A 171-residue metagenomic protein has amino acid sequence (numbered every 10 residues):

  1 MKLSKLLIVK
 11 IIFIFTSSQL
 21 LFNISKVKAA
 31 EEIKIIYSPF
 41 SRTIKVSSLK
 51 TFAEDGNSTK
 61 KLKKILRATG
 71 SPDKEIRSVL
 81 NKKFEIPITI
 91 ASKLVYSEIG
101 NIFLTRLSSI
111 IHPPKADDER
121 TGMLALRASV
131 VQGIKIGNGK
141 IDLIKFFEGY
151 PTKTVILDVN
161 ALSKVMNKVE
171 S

Functional and structural regions predicted by a protein language model:
K2-I11: Bacterial N-terminal signal peptides that target proteins for export
V9, A29-E32, I110: General secondary-structure edge motif
I11-S17: Hydrophobic helical h-region of N-terminal Sec-dependent signal peptides in bacterial secretory/periplasmic proteins
F15, I35-S38, A116: Residues at structural and domain junctions
S17-K26: C-terminal segment of classical bacterial N-terminal signal peptides
A29-K45: Short N-terminal segments immediately surrounding and downstream of signal-peptide cleavage
F40-K45, A53-S171: Mature extracellular/secreted ectodomains of secretory-pathway proteins
